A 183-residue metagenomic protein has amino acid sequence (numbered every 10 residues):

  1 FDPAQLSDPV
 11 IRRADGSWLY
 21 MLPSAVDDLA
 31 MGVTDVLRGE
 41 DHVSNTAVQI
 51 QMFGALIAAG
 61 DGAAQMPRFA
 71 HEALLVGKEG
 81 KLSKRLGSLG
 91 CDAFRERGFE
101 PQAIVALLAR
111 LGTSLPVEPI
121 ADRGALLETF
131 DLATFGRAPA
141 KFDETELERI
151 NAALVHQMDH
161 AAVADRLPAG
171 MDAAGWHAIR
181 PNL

Functional and structural regions predicted by a protein language model:
F1-G32: NTP-handling and nucleic-acid-processing catalytic cores
D2-P3, V26-G32, D41-L183: Conserved nucleotide- and phosphate/pyrophosphate-binding catalytic cores in adenylate/nucleotidyl-handling enzymes
A14, E40-D41: Structured loop/turn residues at secondary-structure junctions
